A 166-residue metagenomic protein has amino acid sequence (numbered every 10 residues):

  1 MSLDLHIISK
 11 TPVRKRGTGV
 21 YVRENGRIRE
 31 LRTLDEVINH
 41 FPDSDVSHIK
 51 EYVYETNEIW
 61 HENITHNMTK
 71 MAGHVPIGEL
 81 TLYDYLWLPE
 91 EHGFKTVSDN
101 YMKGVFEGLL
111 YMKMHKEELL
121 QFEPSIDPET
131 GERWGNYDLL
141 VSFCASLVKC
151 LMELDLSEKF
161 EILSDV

Functional and structural regions predicted by a protein language model:
M1-V166: Acidic (Asp/Glu-rich) sequence patches and key acidic residues that form negatively charged surfaces used
